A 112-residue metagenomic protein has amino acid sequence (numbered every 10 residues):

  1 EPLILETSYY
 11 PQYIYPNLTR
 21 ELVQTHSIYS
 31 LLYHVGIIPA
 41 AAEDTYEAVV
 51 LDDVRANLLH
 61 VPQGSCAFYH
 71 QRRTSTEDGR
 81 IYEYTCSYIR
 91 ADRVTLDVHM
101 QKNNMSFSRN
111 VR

Functional and structural regions predicted by a protein language model:
E1-R112: C-terminal all-alpha effector/ligand-binding and dimerization domain of prokaryotic HTH-type transcriptional repressors
